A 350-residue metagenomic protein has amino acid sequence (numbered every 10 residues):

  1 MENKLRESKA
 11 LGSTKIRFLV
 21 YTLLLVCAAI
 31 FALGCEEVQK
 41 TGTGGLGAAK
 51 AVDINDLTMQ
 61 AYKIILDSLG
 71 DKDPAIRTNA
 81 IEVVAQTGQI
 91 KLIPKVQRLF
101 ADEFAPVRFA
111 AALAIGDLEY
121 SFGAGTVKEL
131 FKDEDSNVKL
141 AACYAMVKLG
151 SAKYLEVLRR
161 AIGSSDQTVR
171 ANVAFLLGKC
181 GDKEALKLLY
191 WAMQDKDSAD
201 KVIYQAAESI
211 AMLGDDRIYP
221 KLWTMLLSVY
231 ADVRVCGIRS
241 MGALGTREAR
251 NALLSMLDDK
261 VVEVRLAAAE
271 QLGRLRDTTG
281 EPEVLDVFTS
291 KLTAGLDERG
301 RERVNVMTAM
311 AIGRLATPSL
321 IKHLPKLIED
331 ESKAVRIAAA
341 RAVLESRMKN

Functional and structural regions predicted by a protein language model:
F31-G34: C-terminal motif of bacterial Sec signal peptides marking the signal peptidase cleavage site
E36-D53: Bacterial Sec signal peptide processing site at the extreme N-terminus
E37, L57-S68, Q89-A101, Y120-K132 (+7 more regions): Amphipathic alpha-helical scaffolding segments comprising HEAT/armadillo-like alpha-solenoid repeats
K72-D73, E103-F104, E134-D135, S165-D166 (+6 more regions): Short inter-helical turns and helix N-cap capping residues of alpha-solenoid HEAT/ARM repeat scaffolds
S165-S240: Solenoidal tandem-repeat scaffolds enriched in leucines and small polar residues
